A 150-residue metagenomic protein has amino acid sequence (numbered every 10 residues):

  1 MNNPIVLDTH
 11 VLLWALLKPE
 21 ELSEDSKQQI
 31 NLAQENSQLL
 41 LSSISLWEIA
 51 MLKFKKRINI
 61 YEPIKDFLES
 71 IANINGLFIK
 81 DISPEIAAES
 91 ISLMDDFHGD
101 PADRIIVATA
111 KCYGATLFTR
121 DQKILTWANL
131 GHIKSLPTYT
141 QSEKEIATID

Functional and structural regions predicted by a protein language model:
M1-L41, K55-S70, Y139-D150: Short, well-structured N-terminal submotif of metal-dependent ribonuclease cores
L13-A15, A50-L52, A88-I91: A short acidic, helix-capping loop that chelates divalent metal ions and anchors anionic groups
K18-P19, L52, I74, L93 (+1 more regions): Residue-level signal for well-ordered alpha-helical positions
Q38, G76-F78, H132-K134: Conserved beta-strand segments of alpha/beta enzyme cores
Y61, I74-Q122: Active-site neighborhoods of divalent-metal-dependent phosphate/nucleic-acid chemistry enzymes
V107-D150: Acidic, PIN/NYN-like endoribonuclease modules and their adjacent C-terminal/linker elements
